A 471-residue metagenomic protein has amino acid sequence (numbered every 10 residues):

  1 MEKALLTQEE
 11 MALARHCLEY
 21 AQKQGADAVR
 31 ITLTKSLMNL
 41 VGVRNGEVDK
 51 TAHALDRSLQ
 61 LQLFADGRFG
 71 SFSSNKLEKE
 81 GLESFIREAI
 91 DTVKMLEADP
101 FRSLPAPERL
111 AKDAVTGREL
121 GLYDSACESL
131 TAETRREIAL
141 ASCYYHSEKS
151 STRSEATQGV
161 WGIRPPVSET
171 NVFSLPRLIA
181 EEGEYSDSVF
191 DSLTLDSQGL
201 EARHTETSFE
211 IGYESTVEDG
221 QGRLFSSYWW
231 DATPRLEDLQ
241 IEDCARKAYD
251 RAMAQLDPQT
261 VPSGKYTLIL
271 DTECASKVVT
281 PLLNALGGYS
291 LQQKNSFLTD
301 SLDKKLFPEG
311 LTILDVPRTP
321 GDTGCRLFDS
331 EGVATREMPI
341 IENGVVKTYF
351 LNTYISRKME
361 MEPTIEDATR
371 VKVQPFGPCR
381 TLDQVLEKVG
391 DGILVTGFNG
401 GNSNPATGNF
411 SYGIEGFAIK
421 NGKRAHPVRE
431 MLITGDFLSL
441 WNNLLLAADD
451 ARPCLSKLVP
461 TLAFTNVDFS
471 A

Functional and structural regions predicted by a protein language model:
M1-E19, A28-L40, E80, S84-A202 (+2 more regions): Acidic low-complexity segments
E19-A21, V48-A52, E133, S142-S150 (+10 more regions): A generic local secondary-structure boundary/capping motif
K23-L59, E182-A202, D391-Y412: Structured beta-strand/loop patches that form or line metal/cofactor-binding pockets in enzymes
N39-K94: N-terminal alpha-helical targeting/anchoring segments
L40-N45, T116-R118, V189-E206, R223-W229 (+5 more regions): Short acidic, glycine/serine/threonine-rich loops at helix termini
A52-A65, A202-D231, I340-E342, I414-N421: Short beta-strand elements
D66-R68, R109-C127, T216-R235: Residues forming anionic-ligand binding surfaces in small-molecule and nucleic-acid pockets of primarily soluble enzymes
R164-E169, F173, A285, S301-A471: Dual-mode signal for accessory low-complexity, basic/Gly-rich regions
